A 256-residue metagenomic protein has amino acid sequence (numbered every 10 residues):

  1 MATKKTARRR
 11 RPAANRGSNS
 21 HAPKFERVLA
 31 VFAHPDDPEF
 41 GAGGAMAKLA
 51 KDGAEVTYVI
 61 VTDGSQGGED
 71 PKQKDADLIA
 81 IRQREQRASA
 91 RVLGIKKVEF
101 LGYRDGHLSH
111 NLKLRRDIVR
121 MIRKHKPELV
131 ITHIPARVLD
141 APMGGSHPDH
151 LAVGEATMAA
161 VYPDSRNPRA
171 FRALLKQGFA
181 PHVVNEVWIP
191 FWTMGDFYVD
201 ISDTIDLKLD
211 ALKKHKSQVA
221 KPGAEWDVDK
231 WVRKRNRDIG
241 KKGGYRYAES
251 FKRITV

Functional and structural regions predicted by a protein language model:
A2-E128, K252: Active-site rim/loop-helix segments in enzyme catalytic domains that contact anionic ligands
A2-L29, L112-V256: Metal-dependent de-N-acetylase/amidase catalytic core
